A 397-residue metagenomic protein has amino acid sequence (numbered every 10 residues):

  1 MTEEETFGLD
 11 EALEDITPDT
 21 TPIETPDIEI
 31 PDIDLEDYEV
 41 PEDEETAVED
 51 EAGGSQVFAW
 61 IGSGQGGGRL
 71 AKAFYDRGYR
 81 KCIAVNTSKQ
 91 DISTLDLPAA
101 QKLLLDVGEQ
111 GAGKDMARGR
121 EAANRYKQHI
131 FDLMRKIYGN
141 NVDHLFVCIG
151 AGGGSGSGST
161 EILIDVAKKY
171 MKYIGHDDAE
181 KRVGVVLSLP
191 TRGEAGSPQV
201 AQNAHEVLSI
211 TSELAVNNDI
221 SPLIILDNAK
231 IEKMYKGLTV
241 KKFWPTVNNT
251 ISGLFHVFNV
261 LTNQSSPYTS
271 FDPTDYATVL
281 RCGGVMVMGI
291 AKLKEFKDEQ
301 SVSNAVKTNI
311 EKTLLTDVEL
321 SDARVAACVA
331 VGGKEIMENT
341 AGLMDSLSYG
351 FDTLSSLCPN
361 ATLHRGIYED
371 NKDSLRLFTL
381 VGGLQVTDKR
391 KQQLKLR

Functional and structural regions predicted by a protein language model:
T2-R397: Tubulin/FtsZ superfamily GTPase core signature
